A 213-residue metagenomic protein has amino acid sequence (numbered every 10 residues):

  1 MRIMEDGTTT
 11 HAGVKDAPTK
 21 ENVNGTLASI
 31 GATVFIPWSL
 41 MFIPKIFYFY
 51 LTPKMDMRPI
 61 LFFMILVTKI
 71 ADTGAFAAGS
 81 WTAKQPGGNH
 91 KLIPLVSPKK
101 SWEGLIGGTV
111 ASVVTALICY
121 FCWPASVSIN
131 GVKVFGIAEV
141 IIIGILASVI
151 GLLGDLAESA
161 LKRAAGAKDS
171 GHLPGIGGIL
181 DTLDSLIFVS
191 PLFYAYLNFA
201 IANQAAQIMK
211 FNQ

Functional and structural regions predicted by a protein language model:
R2-F188, F211-Q213: Interhelical loop and helix-boundary elements at the membrane-water interface of polytopic inner-membrane proteins
L197-Q213: Juxtamembrane boundary at the C-terminal end of a transmembrane helix
